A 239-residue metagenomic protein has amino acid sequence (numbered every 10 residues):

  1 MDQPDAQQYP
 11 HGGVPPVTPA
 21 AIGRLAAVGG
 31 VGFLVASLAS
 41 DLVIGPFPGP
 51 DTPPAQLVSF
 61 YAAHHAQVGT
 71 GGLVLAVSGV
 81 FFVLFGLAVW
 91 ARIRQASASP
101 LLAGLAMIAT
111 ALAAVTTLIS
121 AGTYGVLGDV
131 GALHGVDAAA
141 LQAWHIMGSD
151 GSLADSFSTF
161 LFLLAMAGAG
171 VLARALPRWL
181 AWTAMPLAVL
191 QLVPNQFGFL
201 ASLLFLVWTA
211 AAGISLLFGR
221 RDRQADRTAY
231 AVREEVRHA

Functional and structural regions predicted by a protein language model:
D2-A239: Hydrophobic, aromatic-enriched alpha-helical segments typical of multi-pass transmembrane helices
